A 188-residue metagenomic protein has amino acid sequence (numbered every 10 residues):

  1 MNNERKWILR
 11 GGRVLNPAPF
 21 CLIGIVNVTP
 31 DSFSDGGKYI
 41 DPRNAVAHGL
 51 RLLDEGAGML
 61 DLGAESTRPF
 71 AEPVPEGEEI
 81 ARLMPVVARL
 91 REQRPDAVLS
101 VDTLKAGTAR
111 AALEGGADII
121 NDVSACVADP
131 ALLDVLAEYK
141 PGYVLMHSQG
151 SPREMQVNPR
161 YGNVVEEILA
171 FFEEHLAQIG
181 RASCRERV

Functional and structural regions predicted by a protein language model:
M1-T29: N-terminal amphipathic alpha-helix/helix-capping segment at the start of soluble metabolic enzymes
C21-I25, G58-D61, V98-S100, D118-I119 (+1 more regions): Structural preference for beta-strand elements that scaffold enzyme active sites
V26, L52, G56, D102 (+2 more regions): Conserved, mostly hydrophobic/aromatic
V28-A47, E72-P73, V98-S100, E154-E167: Active-site mouth loops of central-metabolism enzymes
P30, T67-F70, A109, G115 (+1 more regions): Conserved anion-binding
S32-S34, G58-P85: Glycine-rich, proline-tolerant flexible connector loops at the mouths of alpha/beta enzymes
S34-L53, E78-R82, C126-P130, V165-E174: Glycine-rich anion/phosphate-binding loops
A71-V101, R110, A137-S148: Alpha-helix-loop-beta-strand connector modules within alpha/beta enzyme cores
